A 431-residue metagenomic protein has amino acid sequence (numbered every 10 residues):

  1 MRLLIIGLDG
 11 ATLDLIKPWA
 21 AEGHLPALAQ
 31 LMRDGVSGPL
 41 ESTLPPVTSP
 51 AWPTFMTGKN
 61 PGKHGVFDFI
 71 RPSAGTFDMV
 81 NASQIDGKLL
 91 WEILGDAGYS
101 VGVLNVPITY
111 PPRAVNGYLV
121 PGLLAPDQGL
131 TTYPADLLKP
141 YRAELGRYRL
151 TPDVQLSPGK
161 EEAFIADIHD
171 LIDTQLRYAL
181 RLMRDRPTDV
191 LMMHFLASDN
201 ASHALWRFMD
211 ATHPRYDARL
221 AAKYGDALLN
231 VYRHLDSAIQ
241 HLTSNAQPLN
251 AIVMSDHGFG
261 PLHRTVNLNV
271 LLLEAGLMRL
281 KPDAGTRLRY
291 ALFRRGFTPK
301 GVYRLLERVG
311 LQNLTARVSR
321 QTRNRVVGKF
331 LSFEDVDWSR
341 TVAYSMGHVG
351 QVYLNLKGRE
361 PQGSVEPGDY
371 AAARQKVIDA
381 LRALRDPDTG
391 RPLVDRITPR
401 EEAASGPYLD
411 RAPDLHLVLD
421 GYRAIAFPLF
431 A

Functional and structural regions predicted by a protein language model:
M1-S37, P107: Active-site-proximal N-terminal segment of extracellular/periplasmic enzymes that hydrolyze or transfer
G10-L13, P45-P46, P61-G62, V101 (+7 more regions): Short, solvent-exposed loop/turn segments at secondary-structure junctions
K17, F69-A97, L104, P112-G117 (+3 more regions): Secreted, luminal/periplasmic, and some membrane-associated catalytic domains that remodel anionic oxygen-ester
Q30-N81, V115, L119-Q128, A143-S157 (+1 more regions): Active-site segment of extracytoplasmic enzymes that catalyze sulfate/phosphate-ester chemistry
M32, G95, R184: Anion (oxyanion) recognition and catalysis
G62-H64, D68, G117-Y148, H213-G225 (+1 more regions): Acidic, His- and aromatic-enriched active-site or binding-groove loops in soluble protein domains that engage sugars
L123-P126, L130-T131, L137-R186, F195-A197 (+1 more regions): Extended, H/D-rich, highly charged conserved domains that either
I165-P187, L191, A201, R207-V253 (+1 more regions): A long, amphipathic alpha-helix that forms part of the scaffold/cap immediately adjacent to metal-dependent active
